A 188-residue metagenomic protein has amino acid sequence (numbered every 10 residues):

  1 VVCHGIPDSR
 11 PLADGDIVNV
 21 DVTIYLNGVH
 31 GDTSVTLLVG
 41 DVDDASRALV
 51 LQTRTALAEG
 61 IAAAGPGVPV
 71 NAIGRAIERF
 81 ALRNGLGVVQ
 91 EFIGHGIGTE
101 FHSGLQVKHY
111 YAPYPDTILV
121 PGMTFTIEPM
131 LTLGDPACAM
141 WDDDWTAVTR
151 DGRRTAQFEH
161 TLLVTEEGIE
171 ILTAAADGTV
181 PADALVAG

Functional and structural regions predicted by a protein language model:
V1-G188: Active-site neighborhoods and metal-handling regions in enzymes and metal-associated proteins
